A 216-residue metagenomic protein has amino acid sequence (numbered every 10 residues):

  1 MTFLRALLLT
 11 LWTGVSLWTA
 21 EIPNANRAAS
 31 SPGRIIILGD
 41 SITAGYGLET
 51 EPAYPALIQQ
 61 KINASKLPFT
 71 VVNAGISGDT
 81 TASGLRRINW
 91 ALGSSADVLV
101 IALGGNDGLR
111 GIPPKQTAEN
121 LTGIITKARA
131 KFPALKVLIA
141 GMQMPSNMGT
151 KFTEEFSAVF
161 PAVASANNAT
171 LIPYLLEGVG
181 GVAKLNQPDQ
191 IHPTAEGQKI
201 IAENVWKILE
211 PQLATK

Functional and structural regions predicted by a protein language model:
M1-T2: N-terminal secretory signal peptides that target proteins for export/translocation
A6-S16: Bacterial N-terminal signal peptides
T19-S77, L85-S95: Serine-esterase "nucleophile elbow" of acetyl-processing enzymes
I42-G45, E49, G75-D79, N106-G108 (+1 more regions): Short histidine/acidic/glycine/proline-rich micro-motifs that form metal- and phosphate-coordinating active-site loops
L67, L85-K216: Alpha-helical cap/lid subdomain in secreted, periplasmic, or secretory-pathway luminal O-acyl-processing enzymes
A82: N-terminal helical cap/lid subdomain that shapes the substrate entry/recognition surface in HAD-like hydrolases
